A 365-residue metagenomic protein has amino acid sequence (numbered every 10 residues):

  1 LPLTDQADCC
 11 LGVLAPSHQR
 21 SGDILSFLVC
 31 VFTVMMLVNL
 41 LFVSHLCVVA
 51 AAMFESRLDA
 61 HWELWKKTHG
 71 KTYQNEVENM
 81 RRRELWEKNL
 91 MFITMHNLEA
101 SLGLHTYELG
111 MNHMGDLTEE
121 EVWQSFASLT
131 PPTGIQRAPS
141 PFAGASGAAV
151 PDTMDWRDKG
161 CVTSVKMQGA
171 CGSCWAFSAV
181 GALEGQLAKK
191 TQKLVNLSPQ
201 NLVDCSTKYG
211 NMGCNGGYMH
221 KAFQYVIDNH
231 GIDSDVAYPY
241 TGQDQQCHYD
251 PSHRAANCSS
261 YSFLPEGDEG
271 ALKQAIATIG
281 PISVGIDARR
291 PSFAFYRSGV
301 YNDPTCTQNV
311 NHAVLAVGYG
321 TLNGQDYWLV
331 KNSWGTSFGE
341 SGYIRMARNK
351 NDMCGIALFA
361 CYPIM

Functional and structural regions predicted by a protein language model:
L1-H45: Classical eukaryotic N-terminal signal peptides for Sec-dependent ER targeting/secretion, especially the positively
C30-M365: Catalytic-core signature of thiol
